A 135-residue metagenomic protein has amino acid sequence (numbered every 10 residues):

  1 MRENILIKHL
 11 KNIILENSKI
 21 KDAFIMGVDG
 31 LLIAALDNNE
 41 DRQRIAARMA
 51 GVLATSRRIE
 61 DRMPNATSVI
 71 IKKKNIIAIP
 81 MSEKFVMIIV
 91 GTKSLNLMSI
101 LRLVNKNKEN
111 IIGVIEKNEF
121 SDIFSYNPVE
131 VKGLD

Functional and structural regions predicted by a protein language model:
M1-I20, D29-D135: Acidic, low-complexity cytosolic segments
